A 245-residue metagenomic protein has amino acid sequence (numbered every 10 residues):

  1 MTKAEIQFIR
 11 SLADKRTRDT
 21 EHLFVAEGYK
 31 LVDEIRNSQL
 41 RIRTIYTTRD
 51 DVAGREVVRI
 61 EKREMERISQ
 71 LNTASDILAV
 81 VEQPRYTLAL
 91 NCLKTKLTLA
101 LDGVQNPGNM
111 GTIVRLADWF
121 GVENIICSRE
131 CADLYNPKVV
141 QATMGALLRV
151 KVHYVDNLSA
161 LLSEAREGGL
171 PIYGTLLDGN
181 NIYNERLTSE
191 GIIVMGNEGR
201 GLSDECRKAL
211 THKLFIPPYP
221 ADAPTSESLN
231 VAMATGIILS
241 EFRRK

Functional and structural regions predicted by a protein language model:
M1-R49, C131-A132: Boundary-proximal intrinsically disordered activation/regulatory segments immediately upstream of a helical core
G28, Q105-I113, S226-A232: Amphipathic alpha-helical repeat scaffolds
N37, L90-D178: RNA substrate-binding interface of SAM-dependent RNA methyltransferases
A53-M65, K96, S189-I192, T211-H212: Active-site regions of enzymes building and remodeling cell-envelope glycoconjugates
V57-Y86: Glycine/small-residue-rich loop that forms an oxyanion/phosphate-binding "nest" at active or ligand-binding sites
I60-E61, D102, S128-R129, K151 (+1 more regions): Short beta->alpha connector loops at strand-helix junctions that form conserved, small/polar/Pro-enriched
W119, L134, V139-A146, D204 (+1 more regions): Structured adenosyl-cofactor binding patch, chiefly the S-adenosyl-L-methionine
Y173-E227: Active-site/ligand-binding-proximal alpha/beta "capping" segment
